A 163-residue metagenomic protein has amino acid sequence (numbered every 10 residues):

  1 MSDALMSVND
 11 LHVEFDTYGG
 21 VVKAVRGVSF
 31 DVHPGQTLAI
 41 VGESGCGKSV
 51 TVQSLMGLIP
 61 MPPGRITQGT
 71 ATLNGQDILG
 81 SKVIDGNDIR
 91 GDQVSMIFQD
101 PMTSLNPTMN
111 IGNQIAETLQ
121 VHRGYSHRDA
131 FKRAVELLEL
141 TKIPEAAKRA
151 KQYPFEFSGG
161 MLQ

Functional and structural regions predicted by a protein language model:
M1-Q163: ABC transporter nucleotide-binding domains
